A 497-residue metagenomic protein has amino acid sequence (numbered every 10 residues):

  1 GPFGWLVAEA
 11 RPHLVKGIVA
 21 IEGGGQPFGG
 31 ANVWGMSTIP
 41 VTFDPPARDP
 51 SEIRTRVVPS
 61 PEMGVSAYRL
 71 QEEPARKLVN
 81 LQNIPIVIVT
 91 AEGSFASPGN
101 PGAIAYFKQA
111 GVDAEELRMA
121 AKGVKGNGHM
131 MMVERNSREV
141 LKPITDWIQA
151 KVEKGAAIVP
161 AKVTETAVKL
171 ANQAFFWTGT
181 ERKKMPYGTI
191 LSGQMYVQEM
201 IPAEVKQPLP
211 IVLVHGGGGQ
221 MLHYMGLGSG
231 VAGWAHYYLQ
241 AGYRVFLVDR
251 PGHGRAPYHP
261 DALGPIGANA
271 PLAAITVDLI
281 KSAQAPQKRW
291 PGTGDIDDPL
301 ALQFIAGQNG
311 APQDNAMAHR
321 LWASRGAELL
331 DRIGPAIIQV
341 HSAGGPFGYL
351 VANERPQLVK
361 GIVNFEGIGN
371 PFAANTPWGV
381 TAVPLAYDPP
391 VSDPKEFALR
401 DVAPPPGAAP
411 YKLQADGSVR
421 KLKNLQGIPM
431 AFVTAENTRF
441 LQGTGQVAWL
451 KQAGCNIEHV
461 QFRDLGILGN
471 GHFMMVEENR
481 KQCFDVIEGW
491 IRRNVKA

Functional and structural regions predicted by a protein language model:
F3-P12, I18, G345-P356: Short glycine-enriched nucleophile-adjacent loop and the immediately C-terminal alpha-helix near the catalytic center
V19-F28, V363-F372: Active-site nucleophile loop of the alpha/beta-hydrolase fold
Q82, I88-T90, Q426, F432-T434: Short beta-strand/loop motif that positions the catalytic acidic residue of the alpha/beta-hydrolase fold
V124-G126, M130-I158, I467-G469, F473-A497: Catalytic active-site module of serine/aspartate enzymes centered on a nucleophile-bearing elbow/loop
P160-K206: N-terminal cap/lid segment of alpha/beta-hydrolase-fold proteins
Q207-G216: Short beta-strand element of the alpha/beta-hydrolase
V231-Y258, G264, V460: Conserved alpha/beta-hydrolase
L279, K288-I337: Conserved acidic catalytic loop of the alpha/beta-hydrolase fold
